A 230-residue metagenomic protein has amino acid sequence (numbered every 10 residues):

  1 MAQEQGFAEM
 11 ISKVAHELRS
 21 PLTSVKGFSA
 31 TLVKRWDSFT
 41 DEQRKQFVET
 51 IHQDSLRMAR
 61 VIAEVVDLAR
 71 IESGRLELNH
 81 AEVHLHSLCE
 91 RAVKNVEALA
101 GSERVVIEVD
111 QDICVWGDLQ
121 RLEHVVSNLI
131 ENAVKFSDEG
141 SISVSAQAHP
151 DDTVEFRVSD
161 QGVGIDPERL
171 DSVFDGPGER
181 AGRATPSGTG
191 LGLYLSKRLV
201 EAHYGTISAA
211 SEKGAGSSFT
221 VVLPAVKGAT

Functional and structural regions predicted by a protein language model:
A2-L32: Primarily the dimerization/phosphotransfer
Q53-M58: Short alpha-helical segment of the dimerization/phosphotransfer core of two-component systems
N79-E82, R104-I113: Conserved catalytic submotifs in the C-terminal HATPase_c
L85, G164-S172: Short helix N-cap motif at coil->helix boundaries in the Bergerat
P177-G188: Glycine-rich ATP-lid/hinge loop adjacent to the conserved G-boxes
